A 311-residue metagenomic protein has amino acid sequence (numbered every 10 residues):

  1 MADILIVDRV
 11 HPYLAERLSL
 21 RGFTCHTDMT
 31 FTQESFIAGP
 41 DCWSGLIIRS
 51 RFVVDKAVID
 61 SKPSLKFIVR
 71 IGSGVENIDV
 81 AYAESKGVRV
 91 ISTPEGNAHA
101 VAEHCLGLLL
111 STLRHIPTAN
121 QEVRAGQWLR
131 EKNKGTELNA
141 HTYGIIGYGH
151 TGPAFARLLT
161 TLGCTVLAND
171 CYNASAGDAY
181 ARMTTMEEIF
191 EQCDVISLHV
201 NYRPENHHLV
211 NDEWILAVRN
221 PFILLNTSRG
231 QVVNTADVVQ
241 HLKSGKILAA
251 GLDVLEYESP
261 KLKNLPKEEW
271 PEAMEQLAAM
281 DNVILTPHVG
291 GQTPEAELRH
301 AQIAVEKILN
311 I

Functional and structural regions predicted by a protein language model:
M1-I91, I189-E191, N211-E213: An N-terminal-biased, well-structured beta-alpha scaffold segment characteristic of Rossmann-like dinucleotide-binding
L20, E131-P221: Rossmann-like dinucleotide/phosphate-binding beta-alpha-beta segment
F23, V88, Y180-A181, I247 (+1 more regions): Short, conserved active-site loop motifs that form the nucleotide-linked donor/cofactor pocket
S44-G45, F67, V195, I223 (+2 more regions): Short, Asp-centered acidic motifs that coordinate Mg2+ and/or phosphate in catalytic or ligand-binding sites
R51, S73, D194, H199-Y202 (+2 more regions): Short glycine-/small-residue-rich Rossmann-like dinucleotide-binding loops
I59, P63-F67, I78-V90, L198 (+1 more regions): Beta-strand-loop-alpha-helix segment that lines the small-molecule cofactor/substrate pocket of alpha/beta enzymes
K86, P94-T142, A154-R157, T161: Phosphate-binding beta-alpha-beta segment of Rossmann-like dinucleotide-binding domains, i.e., the NAD(P)
P221-I223, R229-I311: Rossmann-like dinucleotide-binding domain for NAD(H)/NADP(H)
